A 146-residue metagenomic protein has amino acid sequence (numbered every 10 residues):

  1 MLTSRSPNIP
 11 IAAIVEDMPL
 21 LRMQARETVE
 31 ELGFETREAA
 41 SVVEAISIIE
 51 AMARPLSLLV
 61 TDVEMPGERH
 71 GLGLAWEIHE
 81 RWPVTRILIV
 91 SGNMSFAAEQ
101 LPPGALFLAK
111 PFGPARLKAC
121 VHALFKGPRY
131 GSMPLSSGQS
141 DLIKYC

Functional and structural regions predicted by a protein language model:
M1-A13, P19-L20, R26, E30 (+5 more regions): Non-catalytic signal-transmission and effector/linker regions of two-component phosphorelay proteins
E38, P66-R69: Residue-level signal for the "D+5" position in two-component response regulator receiver
E38-L58: Acidic, metal-coordinating helix/loop segments flanking the phosphotransfer/catalytic sites of two-component signaling
D62-V63: Active-site residues of response regulator receiver
R69-V84: Short amphipathic alpha-helix used as the core "switch/output" element in two-component signaling
E77, Q100-A109: As written
V90-S91: Hydrophobic/aromatic residues positioned on beta-strands within the core alpha/beta folds
